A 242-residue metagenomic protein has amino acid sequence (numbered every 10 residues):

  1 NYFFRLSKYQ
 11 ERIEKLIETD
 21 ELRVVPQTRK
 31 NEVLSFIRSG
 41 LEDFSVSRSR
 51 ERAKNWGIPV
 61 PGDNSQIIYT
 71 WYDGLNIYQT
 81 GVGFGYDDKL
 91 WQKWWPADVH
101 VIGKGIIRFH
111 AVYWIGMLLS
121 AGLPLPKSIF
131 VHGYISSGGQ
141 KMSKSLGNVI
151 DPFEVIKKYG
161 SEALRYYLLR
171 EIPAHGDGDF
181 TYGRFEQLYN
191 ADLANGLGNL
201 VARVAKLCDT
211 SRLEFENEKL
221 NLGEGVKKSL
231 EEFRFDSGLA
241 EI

Functional and structural regions predicted by a protein language model:
N1-E216, A240-I242: Structured secondary-structure scaffolds
R212-S229: Acidic, turn-prone loop/beta-hairpin segments
E224-D236, A240: Long, non-coiled-coil amphipathic alpha-helical linker/lever segments that couple catalytic cores to other domains
